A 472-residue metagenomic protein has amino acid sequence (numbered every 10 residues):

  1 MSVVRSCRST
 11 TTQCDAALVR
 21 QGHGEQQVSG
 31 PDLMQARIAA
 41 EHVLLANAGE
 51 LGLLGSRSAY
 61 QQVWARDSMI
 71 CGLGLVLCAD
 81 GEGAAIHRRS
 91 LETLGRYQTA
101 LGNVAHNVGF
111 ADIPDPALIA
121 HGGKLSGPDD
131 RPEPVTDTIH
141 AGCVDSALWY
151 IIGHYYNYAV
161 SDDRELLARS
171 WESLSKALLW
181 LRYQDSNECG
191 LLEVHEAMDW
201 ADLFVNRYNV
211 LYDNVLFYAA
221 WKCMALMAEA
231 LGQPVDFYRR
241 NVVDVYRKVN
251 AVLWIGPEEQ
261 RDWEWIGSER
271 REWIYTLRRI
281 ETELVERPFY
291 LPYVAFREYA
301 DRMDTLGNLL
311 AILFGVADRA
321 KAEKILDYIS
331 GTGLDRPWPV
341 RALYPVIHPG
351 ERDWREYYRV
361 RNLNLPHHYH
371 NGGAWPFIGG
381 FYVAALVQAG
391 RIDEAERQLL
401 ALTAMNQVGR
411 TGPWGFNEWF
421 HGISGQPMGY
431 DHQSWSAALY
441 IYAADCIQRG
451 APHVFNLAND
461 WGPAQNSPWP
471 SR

Functional and structural regions predicted by a protein language model:
V3-W64, A85-R89, T93, L101-F110 (+3 more regions): Low-complexity, Ser/Thr/Pro/Gly-enriched N-terminal "stalk/linker" regions
P31-A39, E82-R96, D163-R182, M224 (+4 more regions): Extended, well-ordered alpha-helical scaffold segments
A46-L54, H106-A141, V194-V210, V285-R297 (+2 more regions): Acidic/His metal-coordination segments adjacent to aromatic residues that form catalytic metal sites in metalloenzymes
S56-R57, I70-L73, F296: Short alpha-helical segments and helix-capping/turn motifs at coil-helix boundaries
Q61-E188, V210-Y218, A322, G373-V383 (+3 more regions): Aromatic-rich carbohydrate-recognition surfaces in CAZymes
L101-V108, L191-H195, D199, N209 (+4 more regions): Catalytic cores of carbohydrate-active enzymes
E269, L277-R279, D353-P366: A mid-to-C-terminal "edge-of-domain" accessory segment
G331-D335, I347-R355, N364, H368-A374 (+1 more regions): Non-catalytic C-terminal accessory modules of carbohydrate-active enzymes
